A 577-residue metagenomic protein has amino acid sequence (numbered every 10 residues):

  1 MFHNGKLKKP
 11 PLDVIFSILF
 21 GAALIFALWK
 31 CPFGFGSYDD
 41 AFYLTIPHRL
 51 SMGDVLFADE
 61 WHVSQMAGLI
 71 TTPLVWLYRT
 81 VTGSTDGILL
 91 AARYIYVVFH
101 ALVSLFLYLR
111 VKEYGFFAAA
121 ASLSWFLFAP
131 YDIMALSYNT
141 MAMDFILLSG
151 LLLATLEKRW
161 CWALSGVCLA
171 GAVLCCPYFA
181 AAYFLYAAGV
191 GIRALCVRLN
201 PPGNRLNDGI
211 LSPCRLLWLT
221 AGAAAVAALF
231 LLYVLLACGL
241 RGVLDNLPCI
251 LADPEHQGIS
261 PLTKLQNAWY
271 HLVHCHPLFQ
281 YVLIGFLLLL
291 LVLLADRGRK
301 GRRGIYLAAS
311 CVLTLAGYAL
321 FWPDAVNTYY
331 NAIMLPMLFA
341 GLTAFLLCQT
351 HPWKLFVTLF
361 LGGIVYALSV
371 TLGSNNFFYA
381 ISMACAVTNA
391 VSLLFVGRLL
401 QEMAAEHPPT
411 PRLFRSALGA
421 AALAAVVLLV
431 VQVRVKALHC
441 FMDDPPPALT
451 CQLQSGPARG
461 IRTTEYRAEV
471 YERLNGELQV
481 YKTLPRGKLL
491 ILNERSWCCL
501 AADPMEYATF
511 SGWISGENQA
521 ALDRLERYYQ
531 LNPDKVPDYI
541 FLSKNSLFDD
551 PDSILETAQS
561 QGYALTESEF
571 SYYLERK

Functional and structural regions predicted by a protein language model:
Y43-H48, D59-S84, L90, Y94 (+1 more regions): Short hydrophobic/aromatic helix or loop-helix immediately within or flanking a transmembrane segment in polytopic
H62, V431-S515, P537-S546: Short periplasmic/luminal acceptor-recognition loop of GT-C membrane glycosyltransferases, typified by
L102-F128, W160: Transmembrane-helix signature of polytopic, membrane-embedded enzymes that assemble or transfer cell-envelope glycans
K112-G115, L147-L164, A172, C196-P201 (+1 more regions): Membrane-interface transmembrane helices that cradle and orient dolichyl/undecaprenyl
P130, L152, W162-A188, A225 (+1 more regions): Membrane-interface alpha helices of multi-pass inner-membrane proteins
I133-M143: Short acidic/glycine- and proline-prone juxtamembrane loop motifs at membrane-interface regions of multi-pass membrane
A182-A228, L232, P261, L293-G298: Perimembrane helix-loop-helix junctions
R215-L290, D296: Membrane-lumen/periplasm interface segments of specific transmembrane helices in polyprenyl phosphate-linked
